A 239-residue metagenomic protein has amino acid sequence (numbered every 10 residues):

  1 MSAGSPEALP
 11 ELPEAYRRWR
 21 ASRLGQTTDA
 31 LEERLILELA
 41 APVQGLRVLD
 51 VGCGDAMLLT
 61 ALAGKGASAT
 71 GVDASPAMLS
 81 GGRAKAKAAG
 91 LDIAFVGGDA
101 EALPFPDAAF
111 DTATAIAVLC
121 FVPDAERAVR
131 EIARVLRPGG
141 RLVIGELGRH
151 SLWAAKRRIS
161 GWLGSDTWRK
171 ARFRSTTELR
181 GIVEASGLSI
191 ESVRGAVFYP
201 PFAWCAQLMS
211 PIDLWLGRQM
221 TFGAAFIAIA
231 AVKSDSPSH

Functional and structural regions predicted by a protein language model:
M1-Q44, M57-A61, G81, K85 (+2 more regions): Conserved class I S-adenosyl-L-methionine
L49, D55-A102: Class I SAM-dependent methyltransferase SAM/SAH-binding core
T114: A conserved beta-strand element that flanks and buttresses the S-adenosyl-L-methionine
A117-C120: Short catalytic micro-motifs in class I SAM-dependent methyltransferases
E126-P138: A short glycine-rich, Lys/Arg-flanked "PGG" loop and its adjoining helix->strand segment in the class I
R141-D166: Conserved class I S-adenosyl-L-methionine
G161-E178: Acceptor-substrate binding/catalytic loop of class I
E191-H239: A C-terminal cap/extension of S-adenosyl-L-methionine-dependent methyltransferases that defines the acceptor-substrate
